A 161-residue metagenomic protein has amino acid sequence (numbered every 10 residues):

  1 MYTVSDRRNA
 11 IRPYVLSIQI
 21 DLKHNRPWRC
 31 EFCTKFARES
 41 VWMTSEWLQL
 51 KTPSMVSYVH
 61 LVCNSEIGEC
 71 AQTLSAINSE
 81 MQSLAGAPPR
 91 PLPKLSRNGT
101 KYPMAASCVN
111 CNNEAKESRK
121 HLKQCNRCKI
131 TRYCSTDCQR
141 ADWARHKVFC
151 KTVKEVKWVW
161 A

Functional and structural regions predicted by a protein language model:
M1-A161: Short alpha-helical interaction motifs and adjacent low-complexity tails used for partner binding in regulatory proteins
